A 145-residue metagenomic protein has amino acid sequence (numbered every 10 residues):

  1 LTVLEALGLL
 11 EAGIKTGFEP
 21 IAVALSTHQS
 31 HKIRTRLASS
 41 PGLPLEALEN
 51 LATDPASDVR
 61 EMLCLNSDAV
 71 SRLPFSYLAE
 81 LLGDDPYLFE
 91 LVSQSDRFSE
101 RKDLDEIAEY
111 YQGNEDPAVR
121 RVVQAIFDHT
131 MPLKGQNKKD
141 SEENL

Functional and structural regions predicted by a protein language model:
L1-L145: Alpha-helical scaffold segments
